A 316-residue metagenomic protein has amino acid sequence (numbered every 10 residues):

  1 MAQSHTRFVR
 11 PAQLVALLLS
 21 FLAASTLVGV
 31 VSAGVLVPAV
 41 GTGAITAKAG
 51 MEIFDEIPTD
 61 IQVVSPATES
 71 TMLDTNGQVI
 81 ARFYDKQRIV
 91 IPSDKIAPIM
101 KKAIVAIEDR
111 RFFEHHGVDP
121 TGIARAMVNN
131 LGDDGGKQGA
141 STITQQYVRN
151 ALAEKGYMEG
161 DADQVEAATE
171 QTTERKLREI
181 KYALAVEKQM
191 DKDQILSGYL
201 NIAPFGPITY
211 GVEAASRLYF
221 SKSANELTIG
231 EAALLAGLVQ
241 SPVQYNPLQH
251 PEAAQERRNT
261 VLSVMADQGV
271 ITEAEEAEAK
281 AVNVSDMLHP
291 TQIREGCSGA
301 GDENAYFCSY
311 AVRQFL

Functional and structural regions predicted by a protein language model:
M1-T71: N-terminal type II signal-anchor transmembrane helix that functions as the membrane-insertion/stop-transfer segment
A2-R10, L17-V31, V35, A97 (+5 more regions): Extended, non-catalytic substrate-recognition/exosite surfaces adjacent to catalytic cores, especially in enzymes
F8, F21, I45, F54 (+6 more regions): Phenylalanine-focused residue identity feature
A39, K48, M158-E166, E170 (+3 more regions): Proteins with a high burden of low-complexity, intrinsically disordered sequence enriched in S/T/G/P/A and R, requiring
A44-I89, L288-R294, S298-G301, C308-R313: Extracytoplasmic low-complexity, Pro/Thr/Ser/Ala/Gly-rich segments that lie immediately after a secretion/anchoring
G50, I57, I123, M127 (+5 more regions): Generic structural signal of hydrophobic/aromatic residues within well-ordered alpha-helices of folded domains
E52, T59, G132, Y182 (+3 more regions): Generic surface-pattern signal
P66-T272: Peptidoglycan glycan-strand catalytic modules in the bacterial/periplasmic cell-wall system
